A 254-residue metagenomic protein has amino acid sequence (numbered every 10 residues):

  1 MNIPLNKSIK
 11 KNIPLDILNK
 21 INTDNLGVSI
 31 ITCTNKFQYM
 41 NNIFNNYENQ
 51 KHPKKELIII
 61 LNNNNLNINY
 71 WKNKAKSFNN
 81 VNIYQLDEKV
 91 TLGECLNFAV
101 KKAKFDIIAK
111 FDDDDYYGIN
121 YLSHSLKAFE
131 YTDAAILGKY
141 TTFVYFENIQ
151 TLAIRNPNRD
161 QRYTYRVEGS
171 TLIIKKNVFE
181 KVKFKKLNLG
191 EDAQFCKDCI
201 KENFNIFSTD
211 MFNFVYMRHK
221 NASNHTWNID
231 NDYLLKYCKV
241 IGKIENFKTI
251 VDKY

Functional and structural regions predicted by a protein language model:
M1-N49: N-proximal low-complexity "stem/linker" segments adjacent to membrane-targeting elements
L26-S29, E56, Q194: Cell-envelope/extracellular polymer assembly enzymes that use nucleotide-activated donors
N46-Q85: Acidic donor-binding segment of Leloir-type glycosyltransferases
L86-A103: Glycine-rich, basic loop-to-helix element that forms the pyrophosphate-binding segment of sugar-nucleotide handling
F105-Y116: Short beta-strand-to-loop acidic/aromatic patch adjacent to the donor-nucleotide binding site
I119-K186: Conserved catalytic core of nucleotide-sugar-dependent glycosyltransferases
Y140, F207-F214: Catalytic beta-strand/loop signature of glycosyltransferases that borders the donor
L189-F195, F204: Acidic donor-binding loop at a coil-to-helix junction in glycosyltransferase catalytic cores that engages
